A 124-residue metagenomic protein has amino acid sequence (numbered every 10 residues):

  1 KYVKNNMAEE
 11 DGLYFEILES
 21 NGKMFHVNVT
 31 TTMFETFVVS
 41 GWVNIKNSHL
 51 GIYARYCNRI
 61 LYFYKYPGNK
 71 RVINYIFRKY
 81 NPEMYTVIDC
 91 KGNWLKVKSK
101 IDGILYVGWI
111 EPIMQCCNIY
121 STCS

Functional and structural regions predicted by a protein language model:
K1-N21, K70-N93: Conserved beta-strand/loop element in small beta-rich adapter and peptidoglycan-binding domains
K4-A8, Y14-G68, K98-S124: Boundary regions of SH3-family modules and the immediately adjacent low-complexity/disordered segments in eukaryotic
